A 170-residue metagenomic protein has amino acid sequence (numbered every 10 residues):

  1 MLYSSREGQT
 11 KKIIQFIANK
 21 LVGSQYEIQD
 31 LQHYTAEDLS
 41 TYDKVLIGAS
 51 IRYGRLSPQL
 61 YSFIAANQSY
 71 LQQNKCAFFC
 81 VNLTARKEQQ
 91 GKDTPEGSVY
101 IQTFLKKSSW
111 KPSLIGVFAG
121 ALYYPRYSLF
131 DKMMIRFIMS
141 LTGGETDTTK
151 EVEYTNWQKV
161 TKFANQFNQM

Functional and structural regions predicted by a protein language model:
M1-S24: N-terminal beta1-alpha1 ligand-phosphate binding loop
K20-Q29, K44, A49-M170: FMN-binding flavodoxin-like domain, especially the glycine-rich phosphate-binding loop
L31-Y34: Conserved SAM/SAH-binding loop
S40-T41: Alpha-helix C-terminal capping/helix-to-coil transition sites in glycosyltransferase folds
